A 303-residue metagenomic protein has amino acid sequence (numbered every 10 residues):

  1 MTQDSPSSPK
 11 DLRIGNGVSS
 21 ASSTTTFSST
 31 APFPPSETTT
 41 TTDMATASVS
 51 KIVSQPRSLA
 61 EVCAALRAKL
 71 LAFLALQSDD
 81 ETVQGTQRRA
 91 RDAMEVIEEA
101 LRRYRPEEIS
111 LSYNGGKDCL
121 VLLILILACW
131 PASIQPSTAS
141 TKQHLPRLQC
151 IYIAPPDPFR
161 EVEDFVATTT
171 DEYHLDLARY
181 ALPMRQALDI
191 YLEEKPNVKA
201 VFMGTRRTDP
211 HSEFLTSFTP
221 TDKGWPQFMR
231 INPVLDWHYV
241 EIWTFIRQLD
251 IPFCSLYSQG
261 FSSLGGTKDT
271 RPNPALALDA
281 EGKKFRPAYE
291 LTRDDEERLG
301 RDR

Functional and structural regions predicted by a protein language model:
T2-R303: Nucleotide-activated chemistry modules centered on ATP-dependent adenylation/adenylyltransferase
